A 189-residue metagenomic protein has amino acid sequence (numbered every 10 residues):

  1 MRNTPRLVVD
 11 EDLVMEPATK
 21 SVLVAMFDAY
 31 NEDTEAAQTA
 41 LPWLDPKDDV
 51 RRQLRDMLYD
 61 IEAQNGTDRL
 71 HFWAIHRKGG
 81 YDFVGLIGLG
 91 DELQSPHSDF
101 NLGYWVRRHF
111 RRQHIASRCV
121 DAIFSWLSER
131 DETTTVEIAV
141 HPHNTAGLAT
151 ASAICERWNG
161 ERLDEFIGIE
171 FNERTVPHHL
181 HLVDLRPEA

Functional and structural regions predicted by a protein language model:
M1-T39, F72, H76-A189: Acyl-donor (CoA/ACP) binding surface of acyl/acetyltransferases
A37-Y59: Conserved GNAT-fold acetyl-CoA-binding loop/helix
D45-P46, L58-W73: A short helix-loop-beta-strand connector motif used in the catalytic cores of GNAT acetyltransferases and, in some
